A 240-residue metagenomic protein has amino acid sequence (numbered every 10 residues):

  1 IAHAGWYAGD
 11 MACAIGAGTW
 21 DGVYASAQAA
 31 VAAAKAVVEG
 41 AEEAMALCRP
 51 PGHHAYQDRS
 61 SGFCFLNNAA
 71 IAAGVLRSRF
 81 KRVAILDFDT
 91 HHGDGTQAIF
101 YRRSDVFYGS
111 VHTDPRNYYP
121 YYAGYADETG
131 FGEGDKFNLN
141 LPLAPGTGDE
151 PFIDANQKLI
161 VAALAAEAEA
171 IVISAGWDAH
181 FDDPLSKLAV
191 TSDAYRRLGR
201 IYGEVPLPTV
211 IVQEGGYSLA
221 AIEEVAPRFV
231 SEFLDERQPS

Functional and structural regions predicted by a protein language model:
I1-Q28, G40-E42: A contiguous, low-structure linker/loop signature
G18, G22, A144, S218: Catalytic cores of large soluble enzymes that bind and process phosphate-bearing ligands
V31, K35, A46-I201, V230-L234: Conserved alpha-helical scaffold segments that buttress catalytic/binding sites
D149, S218-L219: Alpha-helix N-cap/loop-to-helix initiation residues
D183-S186, L219-E224: Metal-dependent catalytic neighborhoods of phosphoester/phosphodiester hydrolases
E204-T209: A short helix->loop->beta-strand "cap" motif at the edges of active sites that frequently abuts
A221-S240: C-terminal helix-to-coil terminal segments
